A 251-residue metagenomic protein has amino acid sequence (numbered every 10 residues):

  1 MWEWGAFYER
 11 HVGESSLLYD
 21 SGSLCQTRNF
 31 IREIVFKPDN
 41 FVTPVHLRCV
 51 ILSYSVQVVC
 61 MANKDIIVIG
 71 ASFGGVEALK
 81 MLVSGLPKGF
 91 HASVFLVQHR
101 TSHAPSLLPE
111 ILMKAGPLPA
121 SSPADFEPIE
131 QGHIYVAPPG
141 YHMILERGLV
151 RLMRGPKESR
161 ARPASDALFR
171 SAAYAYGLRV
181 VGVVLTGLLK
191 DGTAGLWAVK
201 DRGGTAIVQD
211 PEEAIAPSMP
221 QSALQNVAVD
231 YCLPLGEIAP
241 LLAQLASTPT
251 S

Functional and structural regions predicted by a protein language model:
W2-W4: Tryptophan (W) side chains
A6-Y8, D201: Short, isolated positions within intrinsically disordered regulatory regions of eukaryotic proteins
Y8-H11, Y19: Acidic/polar hotspots within intrinsically disordered regions
S15-S16, S21-S23, S53-S55: Serine residues within intrinsically disordered or low-complexity segments
Q26, F30-S251: Conserved acid/base catalytic micro-environments in cytosolic active-site loops
